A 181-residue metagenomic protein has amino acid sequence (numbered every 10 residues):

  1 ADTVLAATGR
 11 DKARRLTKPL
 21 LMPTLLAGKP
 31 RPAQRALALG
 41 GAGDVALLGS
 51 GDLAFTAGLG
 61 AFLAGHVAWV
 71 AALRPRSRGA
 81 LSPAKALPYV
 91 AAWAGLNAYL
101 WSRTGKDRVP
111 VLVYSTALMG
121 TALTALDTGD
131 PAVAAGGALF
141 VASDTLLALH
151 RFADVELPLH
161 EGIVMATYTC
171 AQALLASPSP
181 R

Functional and structural regions predicted by a protein language model:
A1-R181: Short amphipathic, positively biased membrane-proximal segments that drive organelle/inner-membrane targeting
